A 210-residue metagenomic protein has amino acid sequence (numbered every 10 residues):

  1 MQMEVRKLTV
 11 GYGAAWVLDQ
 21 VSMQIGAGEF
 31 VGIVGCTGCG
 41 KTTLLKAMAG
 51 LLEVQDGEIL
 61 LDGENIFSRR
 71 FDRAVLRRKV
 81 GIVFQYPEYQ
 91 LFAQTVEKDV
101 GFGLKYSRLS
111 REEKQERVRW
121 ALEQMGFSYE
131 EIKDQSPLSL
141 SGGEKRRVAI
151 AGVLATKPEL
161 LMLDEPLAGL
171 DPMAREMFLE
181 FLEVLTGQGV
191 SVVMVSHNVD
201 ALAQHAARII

Functional and structural regions predicted by a protein language model:
V34-C36: The feature captures the beta-strand-to-loop junction immediately N-terminal to the Walker
A49: Helix-to-loop junction immediately C-terminal to a conserved catalytic motif
E58-V75: ABC ATPase NBD Q-loop/coupling interface
S136-L140, E144: Conserved ABC ATPase signature
K157: Conserved catalytic motifs of ABC-family nucleotide-binding domains
L161-D164: Catalytic Walker B motif of ABC-type/P-loop ATPase nucleotide-binding domains
S196-H197: H-loop/switch region of ABC-family ATPase nucleotide-binding domains
